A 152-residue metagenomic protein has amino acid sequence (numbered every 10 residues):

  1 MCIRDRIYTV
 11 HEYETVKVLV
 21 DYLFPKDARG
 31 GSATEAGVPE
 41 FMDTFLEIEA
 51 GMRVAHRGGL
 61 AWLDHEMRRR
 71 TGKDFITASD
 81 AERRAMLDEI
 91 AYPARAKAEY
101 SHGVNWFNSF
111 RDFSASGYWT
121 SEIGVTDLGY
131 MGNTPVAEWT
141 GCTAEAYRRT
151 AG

Functional and structural regions predicted by a protein language model:
M1-D5: Conserved small/polar residues in nucleotide/adenosyl-binding loops
H11-P25, R29-G30, G37-G152: Mature-region segments of soluble proteins
